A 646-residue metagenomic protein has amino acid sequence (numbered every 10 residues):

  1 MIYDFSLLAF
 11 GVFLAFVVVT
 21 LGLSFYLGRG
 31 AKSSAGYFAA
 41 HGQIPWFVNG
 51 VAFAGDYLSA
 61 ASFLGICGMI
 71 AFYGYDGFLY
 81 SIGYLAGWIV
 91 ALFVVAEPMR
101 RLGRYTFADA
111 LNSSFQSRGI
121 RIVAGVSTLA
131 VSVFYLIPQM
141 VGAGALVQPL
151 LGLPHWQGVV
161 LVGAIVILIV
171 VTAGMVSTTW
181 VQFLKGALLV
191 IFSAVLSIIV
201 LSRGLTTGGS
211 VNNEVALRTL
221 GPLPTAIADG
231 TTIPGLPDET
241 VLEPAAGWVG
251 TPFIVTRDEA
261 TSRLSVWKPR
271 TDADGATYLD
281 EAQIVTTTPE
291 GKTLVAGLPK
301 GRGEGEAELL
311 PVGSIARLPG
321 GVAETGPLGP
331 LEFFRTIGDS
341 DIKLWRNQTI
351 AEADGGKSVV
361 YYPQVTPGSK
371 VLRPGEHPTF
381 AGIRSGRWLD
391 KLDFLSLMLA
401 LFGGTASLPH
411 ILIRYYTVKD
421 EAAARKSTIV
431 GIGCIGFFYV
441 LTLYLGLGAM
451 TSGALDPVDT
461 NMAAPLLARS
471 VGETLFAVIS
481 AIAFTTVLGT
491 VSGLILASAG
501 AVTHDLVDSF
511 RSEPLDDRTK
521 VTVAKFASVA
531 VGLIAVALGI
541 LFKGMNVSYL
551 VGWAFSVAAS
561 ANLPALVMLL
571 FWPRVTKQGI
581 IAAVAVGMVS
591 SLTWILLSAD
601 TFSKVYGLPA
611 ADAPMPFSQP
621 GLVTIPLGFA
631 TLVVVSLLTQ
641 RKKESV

Functional and structural regions predicted by a protein language model:
M1-V646: Membrane-embedded helix-loop-helix hairpins and adjacent transmembrane boundary segments in multi-pass transporters
